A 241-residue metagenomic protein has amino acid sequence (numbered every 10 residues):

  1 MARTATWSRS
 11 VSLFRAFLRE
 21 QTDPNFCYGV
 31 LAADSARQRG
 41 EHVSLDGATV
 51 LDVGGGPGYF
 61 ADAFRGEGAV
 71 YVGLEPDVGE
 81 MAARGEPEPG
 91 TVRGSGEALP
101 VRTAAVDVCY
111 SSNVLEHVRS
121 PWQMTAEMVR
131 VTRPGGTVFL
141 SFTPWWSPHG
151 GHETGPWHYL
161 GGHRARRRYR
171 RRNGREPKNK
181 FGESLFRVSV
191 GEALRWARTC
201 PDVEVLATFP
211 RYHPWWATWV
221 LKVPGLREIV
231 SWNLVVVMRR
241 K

Functional and structural regions predicted by a protein language model:
M1-A98, Y110, F186, H213 (+1 more regions): Conserved N-terminal segment of class I S-adenosyl-L-methionine
S44-L45, T103, T125: A short, aliphatic-rich alpha-helical micro-motif
L99-V101, V118: Helix-loop segment at the mouth of the active site in Rossmann-fold oxidoreductases, especially SDR/KR enzymes
V108-R119: A short SAM/SAH-binding and catalytic strip from SAM-dependent methyltransferases
R119-E127, T137-V237: S-adenosyl-L-methionine-dependent methyltransferase catalytic module, highlighting the catalytic core
R239-K241: Short beta-strand-to-coil "C-cap" segments at the C-terminal boundary of structured domains/repeats, marking
